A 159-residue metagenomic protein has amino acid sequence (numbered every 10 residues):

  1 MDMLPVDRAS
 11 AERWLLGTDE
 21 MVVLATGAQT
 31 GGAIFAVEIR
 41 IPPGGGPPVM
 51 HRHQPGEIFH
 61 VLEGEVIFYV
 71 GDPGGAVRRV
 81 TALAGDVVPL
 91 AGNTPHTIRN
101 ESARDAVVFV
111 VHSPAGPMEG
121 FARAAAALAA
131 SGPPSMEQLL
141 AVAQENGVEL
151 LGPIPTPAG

Functional and structural regions predicted by a protein language model:
M1-A11, P155-G159: Basic/polar N-terminal segments that are highly enriched at the extreme N-terminus, encompassing both cleavable
P5-D7, R13, A33, I58 (+2 more regions): Short acidic-glycine-tyrosine-enriched beta hairpin
A11-V49, P55-G56: A short glycine-rich, His/Asp/Glu-containing loop-to-beta-strand
A25-T26, P48-H53, V70, R78-V80 (+1 more regions): Short histidine-centered beta-strand/loop micro-motifs that create catalytic or ligand/metal-coordination sites
A36-P43, R52-D72, V111-S113: Short, conserved beta-strand element in jelly-roll/cupin
G46-H51, I67, D86-I98: Histidine-centered metal-chelating micro-motifs
A84, G92-E119: Ligand-binding loop in jelly-roll beta-barrel domains
R123-G159: Acidic/histidine-enriched, glycine/proline-rich intrinsically disordered or flexible terminal extensions
